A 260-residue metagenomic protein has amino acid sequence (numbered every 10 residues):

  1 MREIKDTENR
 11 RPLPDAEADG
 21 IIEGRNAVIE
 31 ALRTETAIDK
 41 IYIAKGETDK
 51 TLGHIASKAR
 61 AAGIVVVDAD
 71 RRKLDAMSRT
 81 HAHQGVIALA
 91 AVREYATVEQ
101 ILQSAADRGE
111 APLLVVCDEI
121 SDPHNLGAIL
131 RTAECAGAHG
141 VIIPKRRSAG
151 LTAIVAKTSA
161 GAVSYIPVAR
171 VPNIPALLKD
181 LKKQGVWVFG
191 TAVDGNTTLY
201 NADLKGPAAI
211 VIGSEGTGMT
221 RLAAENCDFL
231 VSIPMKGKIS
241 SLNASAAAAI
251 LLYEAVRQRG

Functional and structural regions predicted by a protein language model:
M1-S104: N-terminal positively charged helical leader segments and presequences
G24, N125, A133, V188 (+3 more regions): Conserved RecA-like P-loop NTPase ATPase core
I29, T34, C135, A153 (+2 more regions): Structured adenosyl-cofactor binding patch, chiefly the S-adenosyl-L-methionine
R33-A37, T48, G53, I64-V65 (+1 more regions): RNA substrate-binding interface of SAM-dependent RNA methyltransferases
K58, H83-I87, K157-A162, K205-A209: Short, hinge-like loop/turn segments at secondary-structure boundaries
D70, A91, D118, P144-K145 (+5 more regions): Short beta->alpha connector loops at strand-helix junctions that form conserved, small/polar/Pro-enriched
F189-N243: Active-site/ligand-binding-proximal alpha/beta "capping" segment
